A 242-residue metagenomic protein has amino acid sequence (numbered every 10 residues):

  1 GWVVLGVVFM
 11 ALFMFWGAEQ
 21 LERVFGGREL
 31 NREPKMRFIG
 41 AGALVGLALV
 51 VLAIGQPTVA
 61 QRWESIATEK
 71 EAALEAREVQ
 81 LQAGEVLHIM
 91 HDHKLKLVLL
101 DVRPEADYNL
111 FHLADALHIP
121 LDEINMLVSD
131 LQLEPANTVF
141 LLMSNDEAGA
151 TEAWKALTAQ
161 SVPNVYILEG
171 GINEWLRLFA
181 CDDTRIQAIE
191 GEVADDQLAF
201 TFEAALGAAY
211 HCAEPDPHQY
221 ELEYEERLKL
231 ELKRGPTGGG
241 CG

Functional and structural regions predicted by a protein language model:
G1, D122-L178: Catalytic cysteine-centered active loop of the rhodanese-like fold, especially the PTP/DSP P-loop
W2-V98, V102-L110, A188-G242: Flexible, polar/low-complexity N-terminal or interdomain linker segments that lie immediately upstream of folded
K70-L74, A114-L117, V139-N145: Second-shell loop/turn segments in exported
L81-H88, V102, D115-S129: A short, well-structured beta->alpha microelement
H93-L99, A114-D115, T138-F140, P163-N164: Short active-site oxyanion
D107-P120, L133-V139: Mid-length scaffold segments of soluble, non-membrane domains
P163-L206: A contiguous, mid-protein "functional segment" used to position or interact with cofactors/ions or partner subunits
